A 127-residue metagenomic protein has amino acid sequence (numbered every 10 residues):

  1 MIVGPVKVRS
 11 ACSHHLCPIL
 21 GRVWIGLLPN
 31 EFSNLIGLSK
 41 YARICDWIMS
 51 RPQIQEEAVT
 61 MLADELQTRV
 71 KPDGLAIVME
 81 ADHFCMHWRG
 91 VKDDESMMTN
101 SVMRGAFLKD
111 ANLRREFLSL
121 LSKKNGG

Functional and structural regions predicted by a protein language model:
M1-G127: A domain-level signal for the structural core that forms small-molecule/cofactor-binding pockets and catalytic centers
